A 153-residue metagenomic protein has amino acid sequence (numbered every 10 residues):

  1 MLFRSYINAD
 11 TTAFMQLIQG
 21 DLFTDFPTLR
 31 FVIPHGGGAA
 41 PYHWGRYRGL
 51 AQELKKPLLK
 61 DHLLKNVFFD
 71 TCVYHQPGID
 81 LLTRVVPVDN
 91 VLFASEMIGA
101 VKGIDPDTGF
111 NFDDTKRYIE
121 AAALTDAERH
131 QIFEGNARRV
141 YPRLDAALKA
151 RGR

Functional and structural regions predicted by a protein language model:
M1-L92, R139, D145-R153: Catalytic pocket-lining loop regions of alpha/beta-barrel enzymes, especially the amidohydrolase/enolase/GH5 lineages
F69, D80-L81, V85-L92, I98-R153: Mid-to-C-terminal alpha-helical segments outside catalytic/metal-binding sites
